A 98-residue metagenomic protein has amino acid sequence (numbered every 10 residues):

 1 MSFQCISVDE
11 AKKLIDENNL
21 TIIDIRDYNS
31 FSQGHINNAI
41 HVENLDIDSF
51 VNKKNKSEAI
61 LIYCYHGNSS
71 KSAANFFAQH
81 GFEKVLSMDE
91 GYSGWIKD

Functional and structural regions predicted by a protein language model:
M1-L20, Y28-A59, Y65-D98: Rhodanese-like catalytic fold shared by cysteine-dependent sulfurtransferases and DSP/PTP-type phosphatases
D24: N-terminal glycine-rich beta->alpha transition that marks the start or flank of a dinucleotide-binding site
